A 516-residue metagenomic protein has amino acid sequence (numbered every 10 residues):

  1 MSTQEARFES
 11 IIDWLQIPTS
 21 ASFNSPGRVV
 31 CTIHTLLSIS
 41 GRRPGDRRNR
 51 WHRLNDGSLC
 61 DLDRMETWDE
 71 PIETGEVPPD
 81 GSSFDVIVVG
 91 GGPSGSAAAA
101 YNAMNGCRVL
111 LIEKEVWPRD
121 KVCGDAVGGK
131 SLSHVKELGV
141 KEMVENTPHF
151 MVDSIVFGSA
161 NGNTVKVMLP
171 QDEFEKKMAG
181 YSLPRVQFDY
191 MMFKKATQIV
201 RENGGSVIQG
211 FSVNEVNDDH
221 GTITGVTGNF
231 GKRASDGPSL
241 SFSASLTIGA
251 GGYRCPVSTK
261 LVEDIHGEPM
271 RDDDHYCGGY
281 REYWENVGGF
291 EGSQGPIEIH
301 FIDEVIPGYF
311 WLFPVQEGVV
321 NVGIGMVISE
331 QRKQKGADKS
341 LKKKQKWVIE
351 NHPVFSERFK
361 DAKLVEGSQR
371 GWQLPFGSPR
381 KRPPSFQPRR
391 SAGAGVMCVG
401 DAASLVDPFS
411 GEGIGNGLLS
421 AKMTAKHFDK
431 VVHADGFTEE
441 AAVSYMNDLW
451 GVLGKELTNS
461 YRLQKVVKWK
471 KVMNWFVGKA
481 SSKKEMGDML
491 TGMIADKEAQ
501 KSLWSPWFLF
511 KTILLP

Functional and structural regions predicted by a protein language model:
S2-V86, Y101-N105: Extreme N-terminal leader/targeting segments of oxidoreductases
G27, G41, H52, K426-P516: C-terminal helical "tail/cap" subdomain of flavin- and related membrane-associated enzymes
D63-M65, E330-H427, V432: FAD/FMN-dependent oxidoreductases across multiple families
I87-V89, A103-C123: Glycine-rich FAD pyrophosphate-binding loop
G95-S96: N-terminal Rossmann-fold NAD(P) dinucleotide-binding loop
K121-N161: N-terminal FAD cofactor-binding segment of flavoenzymes
N163-R185, G225-T227, V320-S329: Helix-loop-beta segment of a Rossmann-like dinucleotide-binding subdomain
K195-D361: Predominantly flavin-linked oxidoreductase catalytic cores and closely associated redox partners
